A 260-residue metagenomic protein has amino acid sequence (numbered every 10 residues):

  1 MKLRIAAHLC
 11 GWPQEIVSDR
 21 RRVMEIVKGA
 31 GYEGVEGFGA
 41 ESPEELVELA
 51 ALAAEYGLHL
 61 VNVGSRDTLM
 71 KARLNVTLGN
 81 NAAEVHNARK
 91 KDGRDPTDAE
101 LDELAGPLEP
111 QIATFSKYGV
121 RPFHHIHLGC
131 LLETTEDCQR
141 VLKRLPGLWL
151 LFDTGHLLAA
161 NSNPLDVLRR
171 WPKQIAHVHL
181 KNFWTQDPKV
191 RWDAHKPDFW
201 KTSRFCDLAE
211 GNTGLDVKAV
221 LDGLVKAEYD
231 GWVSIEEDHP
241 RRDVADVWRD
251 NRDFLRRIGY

Functional and structural regions predicted by a protein language model:
M1-L78, G147-W149, R252-Y260: N-terminal pre-domain/capping segments
L3-L9, V35-G37, L58-G64, A83-V85 (+4 more regions): Hydrophobic faces of well-ordered beta-strands that scaffold small-molecule active sites in alpha/beta enzyme cores
W12-S18, G34-E48, G64-K71, D92-D95 (+5 more regions): Acidic-and-aromatic substrate-binding clefts and catalytic sites of carbohydrate-active enzymes
R20-M24, P43-A50, T68-R73, A105-I112 (+4 more regions): Generic structural signal for well-ordered alpha-helices, preferentially at hydrophobic/aromatic core positions
A30, P110-R121, L145, A219-D230 (+1 more regions): A structural motif corresponding to the C-terminal end of an alpha-helix and its immediate exit/capping segment
H59, D67-F152, A159, A245: Active-site acidic/histidine proton-transfer and metal-coordination neighborhood in alpha/beta enzyme cores
F115-E210: Acidic/histidine-rich catalytic cores of soluble enzymes
G231-I258: C-terminal/domain-terminus segments
